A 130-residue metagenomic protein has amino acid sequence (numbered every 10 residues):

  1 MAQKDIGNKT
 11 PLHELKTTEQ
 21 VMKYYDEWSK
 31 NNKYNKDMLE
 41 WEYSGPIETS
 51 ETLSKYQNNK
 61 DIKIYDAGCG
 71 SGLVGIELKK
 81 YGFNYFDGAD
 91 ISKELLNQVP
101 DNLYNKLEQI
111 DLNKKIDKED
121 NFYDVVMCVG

Functional and structural regions predicted by a protein language model:
M1-N32: N-terminal, positively charged/glycine-rich alpha-helical extensions of SAM-dependent methyltransferases
T10-E14, M38, K115: Generic anion/oxyanion-binding catalytic loop in active/binding sites
N31-S44: Class I SAM-dependent methyltransferase Rossmann-like catalytic core, especially the SAM/SAH-binding loop
Y43-K60: Conserved alpha-helix/loop element of class I SAM-dependent methyltransferases that forms part of the SAM/SAH-binding
Y65-I116: Class I SAM-dependent methyltransferase SAM/SAH-binding core
D117-V126: A short acidic, Gly/Pro-enriched loop at the edge of an enzyme's catalytic core that lines a small-molecule cofactor
C128-G130: Residues lining the SAM
